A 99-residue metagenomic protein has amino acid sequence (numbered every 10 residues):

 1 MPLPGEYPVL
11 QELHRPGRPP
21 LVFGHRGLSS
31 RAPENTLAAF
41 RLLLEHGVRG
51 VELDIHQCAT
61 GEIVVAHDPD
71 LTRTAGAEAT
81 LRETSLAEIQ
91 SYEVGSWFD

Functional and structural regions predicted by a protein language model:
M1-D99: Phosphate-group recognition and catalysis centered on beta-loop-alpha active-site segments
